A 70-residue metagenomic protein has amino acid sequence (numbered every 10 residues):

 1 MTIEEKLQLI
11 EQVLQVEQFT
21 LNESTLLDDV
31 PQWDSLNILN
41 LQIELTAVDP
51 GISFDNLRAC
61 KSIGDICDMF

Functional and structural regions predicted by a protein language model:
M1-I43, A47-F70: Phosphopantetheine-dependent thiolation modules in NRPS/PKS and related acyl-activating systems
